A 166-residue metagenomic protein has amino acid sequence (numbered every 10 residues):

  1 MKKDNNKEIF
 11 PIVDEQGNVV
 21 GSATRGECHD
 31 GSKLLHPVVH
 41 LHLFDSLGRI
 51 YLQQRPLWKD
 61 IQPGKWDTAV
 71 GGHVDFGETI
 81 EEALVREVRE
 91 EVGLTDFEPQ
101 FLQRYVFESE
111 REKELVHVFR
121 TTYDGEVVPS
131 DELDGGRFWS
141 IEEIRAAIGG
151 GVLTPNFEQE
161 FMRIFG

Functional and structural regions predicted by a protein language model:
K2-H40, F44-S46: Acidic, metal-coordinating catalytic segment for phosphate/diphosphate chemistry, firing primarily on the Nudix
E27, G64, F76, Q103-Y105 (+1 more regions): Nudix hydrolase/Nudix homology domain
V38-V70: A glycine-rich, hydrophobic loop/mini-helix early in the fold
Y51-L52, A69-F101: The catalytic Nudix box helix
R55-L57, R86, R137: Short, cationic motifs built from Arg/Lys/His that form the positively charged side of catalytic pockets
